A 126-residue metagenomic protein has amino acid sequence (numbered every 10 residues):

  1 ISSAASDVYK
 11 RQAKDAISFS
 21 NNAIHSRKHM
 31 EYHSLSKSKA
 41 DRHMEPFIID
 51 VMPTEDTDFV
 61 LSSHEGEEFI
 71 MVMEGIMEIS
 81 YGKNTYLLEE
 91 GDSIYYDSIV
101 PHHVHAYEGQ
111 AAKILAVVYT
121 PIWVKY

Functional and structural regions predicted by a protein language model:
I1-A5, Y9: Single conserved hydrophobic/aromatic residue that forms the stacking wall/gate of nucleotide- or nucleobase-binding
S3, A13-S20: Acidic, compositionally biased tether/linker regions
I17-N21, M30-S38, P46-H64, S98-I99: Conserved short histidine dyad/triad with adjacent acidic residue
M30, R42, E89, S98-V124: Ligand-binding loop in jelly-roll beta-barrel domains
L35, G82-D97: Short acidic-glycine-tyrosine-enriched beta hairpin
H43-E45, I70: Core segments of transmembrane alpha-helices that mediate helix-helix packing or line hydrophobic substrate/ligand
D50, S63-I79: Short, conserved beta-strand element in jelly-roll/cupin
